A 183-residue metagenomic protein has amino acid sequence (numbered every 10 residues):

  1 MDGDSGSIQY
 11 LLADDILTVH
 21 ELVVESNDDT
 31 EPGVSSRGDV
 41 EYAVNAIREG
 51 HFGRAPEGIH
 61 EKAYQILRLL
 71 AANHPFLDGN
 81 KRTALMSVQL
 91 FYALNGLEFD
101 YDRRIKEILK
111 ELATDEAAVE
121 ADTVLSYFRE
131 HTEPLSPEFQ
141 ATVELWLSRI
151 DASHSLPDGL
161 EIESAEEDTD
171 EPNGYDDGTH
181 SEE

Functional and structural regions predicted by a protein language model:
M1-E183: FIC/Doc superfamily catalytic core
